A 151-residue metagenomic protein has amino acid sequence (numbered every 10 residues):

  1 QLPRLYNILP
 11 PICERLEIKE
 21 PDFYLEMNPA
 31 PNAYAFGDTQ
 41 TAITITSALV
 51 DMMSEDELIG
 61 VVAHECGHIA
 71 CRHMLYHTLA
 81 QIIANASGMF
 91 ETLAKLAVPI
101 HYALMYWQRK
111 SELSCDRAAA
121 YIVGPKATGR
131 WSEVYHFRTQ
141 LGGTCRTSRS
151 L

Functional and structural regions predicted by a protein language model:
Q1-L75: Peri-catalytic and regulatory segments of divalent metal-dependent proteins
Q1-Y6, I12-I18, L93-L151: Short helix/loop segments within enzyme catalytic domains that coordinate or immediately flank catalytic cofactors
P29-A30, H77-T78, W131, Y135-F137: Short secondary-structure capping/turn micro-motifs that flank functional sites
N32-T39, N85-L93, R138, G142-G143: Short amphipathic alpha-helical patches
A63-I69, A84-E91, R109: Noncatalytic linker/hinge segments flanking ATPase motor cores
R72, Y76, Q108-S111: Hydrophobic alpha-helical segments and helix-packing faces
H73-Y102: Post-HEXXH active-site segment of zinc metalloproteases
